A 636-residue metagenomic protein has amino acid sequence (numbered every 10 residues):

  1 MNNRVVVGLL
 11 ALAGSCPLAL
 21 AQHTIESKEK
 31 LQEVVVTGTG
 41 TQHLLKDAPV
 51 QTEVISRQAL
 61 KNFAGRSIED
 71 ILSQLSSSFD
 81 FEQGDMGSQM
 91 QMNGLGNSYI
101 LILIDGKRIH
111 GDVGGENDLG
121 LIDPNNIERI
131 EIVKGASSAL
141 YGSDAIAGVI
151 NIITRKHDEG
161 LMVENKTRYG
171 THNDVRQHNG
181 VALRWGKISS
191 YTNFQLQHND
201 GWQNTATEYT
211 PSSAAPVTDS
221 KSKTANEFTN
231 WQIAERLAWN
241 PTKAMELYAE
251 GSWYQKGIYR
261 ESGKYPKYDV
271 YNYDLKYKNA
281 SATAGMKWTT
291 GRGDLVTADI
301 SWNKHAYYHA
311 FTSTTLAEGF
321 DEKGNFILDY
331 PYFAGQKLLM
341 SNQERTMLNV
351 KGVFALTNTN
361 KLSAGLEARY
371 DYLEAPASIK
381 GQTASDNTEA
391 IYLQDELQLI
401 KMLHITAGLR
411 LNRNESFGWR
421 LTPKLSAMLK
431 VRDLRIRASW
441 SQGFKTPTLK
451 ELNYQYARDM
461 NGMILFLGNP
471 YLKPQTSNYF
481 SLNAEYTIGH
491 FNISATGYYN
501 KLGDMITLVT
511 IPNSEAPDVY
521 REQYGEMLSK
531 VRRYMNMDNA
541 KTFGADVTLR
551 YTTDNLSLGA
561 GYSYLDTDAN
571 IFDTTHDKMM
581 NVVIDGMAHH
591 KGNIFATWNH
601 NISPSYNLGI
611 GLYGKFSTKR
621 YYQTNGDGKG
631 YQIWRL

Functional and structural regions predicted by a protein language model:
L31-K61, Q89, N97: N-terminal periplasmic "start-of-domain" segments of outer-membrane beta-barrel proteins
E69-K107: Extracytoplasmic beta-strand/coil segments of soluble accessory domains associated with Gram-negative outer-membrane
K107-K134: Short acidic/polar hinge/loop motifs at secondary-structure boundaries that mediate gating or recognition
E159-V163, R168, L183-D274: Periplasmic-side early beta-strands and strand-to-turn transitions of outer-membrane beta-barrels
A238-K256, L275-F417, P423, M428-K430 (+3 more regions): Face-selective signature of the C-terminal outer-membrane beta-barrel domain
G257, Q382, E415-R420, L429-F480 (+2 more regions): Surface-exposed extracellular loop regions of Gram-negative outer-membrane beta-barrel proteins, predominantly
G335-K351, A384, A390-Y392, K473 (+3 more regions): Outer membrane beta-barrel strand-and-loop segments of large Gram-negative receptors, especially TonB-dependent
N358, Q398-I405, Y498-K501, E526-Q623: Gram-negative outer-membrane beta-barrel transporters
